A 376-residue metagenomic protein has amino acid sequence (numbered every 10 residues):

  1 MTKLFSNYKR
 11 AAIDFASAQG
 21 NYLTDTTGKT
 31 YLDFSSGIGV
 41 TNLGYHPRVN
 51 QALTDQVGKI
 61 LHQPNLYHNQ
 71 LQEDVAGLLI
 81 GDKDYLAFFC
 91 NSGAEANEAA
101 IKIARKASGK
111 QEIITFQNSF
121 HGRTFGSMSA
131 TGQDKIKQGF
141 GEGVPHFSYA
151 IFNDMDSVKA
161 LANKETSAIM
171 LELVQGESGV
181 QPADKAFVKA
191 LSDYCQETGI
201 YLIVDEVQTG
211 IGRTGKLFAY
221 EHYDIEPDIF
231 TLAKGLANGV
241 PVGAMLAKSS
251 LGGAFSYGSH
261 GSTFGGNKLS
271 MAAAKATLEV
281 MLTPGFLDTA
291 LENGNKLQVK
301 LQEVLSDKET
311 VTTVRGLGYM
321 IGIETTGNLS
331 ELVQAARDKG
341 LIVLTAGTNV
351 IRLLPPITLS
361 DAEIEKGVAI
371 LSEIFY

Functional and structural regions predicted by a protein language model:
M1-Y376: Conserved N-terminal phosphate-binding loop of PLP-dependent enzymes in the Aspartate aminotransferase
